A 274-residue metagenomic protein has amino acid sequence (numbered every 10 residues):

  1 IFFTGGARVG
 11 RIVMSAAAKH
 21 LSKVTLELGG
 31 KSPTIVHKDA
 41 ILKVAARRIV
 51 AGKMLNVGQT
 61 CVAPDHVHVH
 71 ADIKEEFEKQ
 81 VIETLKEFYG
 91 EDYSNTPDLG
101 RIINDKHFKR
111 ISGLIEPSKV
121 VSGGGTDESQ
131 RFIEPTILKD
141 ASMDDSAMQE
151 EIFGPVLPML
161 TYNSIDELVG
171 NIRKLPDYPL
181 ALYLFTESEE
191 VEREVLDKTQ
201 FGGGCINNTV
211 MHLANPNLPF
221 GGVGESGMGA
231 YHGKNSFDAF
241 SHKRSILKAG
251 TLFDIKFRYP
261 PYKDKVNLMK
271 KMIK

Functional and structural regions predicted by a protein language model:
I1-T4: Periplasmic-binding protein-like
G6-M143, I165, I206, L268-K274: ALDH superfamily catalytic-core signature
I35, I133-K274: Conserved C-terminal structural/oligomerization subdomain of aldehyde/semialdehyde dehydrogenase
